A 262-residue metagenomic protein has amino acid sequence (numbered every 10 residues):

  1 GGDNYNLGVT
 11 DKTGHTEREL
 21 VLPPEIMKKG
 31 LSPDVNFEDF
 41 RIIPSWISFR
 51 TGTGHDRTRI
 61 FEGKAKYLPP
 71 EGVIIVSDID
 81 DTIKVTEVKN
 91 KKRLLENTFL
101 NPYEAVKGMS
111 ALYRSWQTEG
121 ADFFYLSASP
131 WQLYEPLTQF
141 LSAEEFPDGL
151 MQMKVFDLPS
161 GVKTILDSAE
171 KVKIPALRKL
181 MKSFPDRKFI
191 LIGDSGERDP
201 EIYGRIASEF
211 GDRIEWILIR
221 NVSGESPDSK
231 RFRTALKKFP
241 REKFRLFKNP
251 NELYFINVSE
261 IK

Functional and structural regions predicted by a protein language model:
G1-Y67: Beta-strand-enriched, solvent-exposed domains that form extended recognition/catalytic surfaces
G8, K12, I60-I174: Alpha-helical substrate-recognition element adjacent to the catalytic core
P23-E25, L68, K84, N249-P250 (+1 more regions): General structural signal for secondary-structure boundaries
E25-I26, R93, R205: Generic secondary-structure boundary signal with a strong preference for alpha-helix termini
D39-I42, S48-G54, F99-Y103, L126-S129 (+2 more regions): Short linear motifs at secondary-structure transitions and domain/linker junctions
S45-T53, I75, K91, L246: Generic low-polarity alpha-helical segments
S129-K262: C-terminal cap/substrate-recognition subdomain and adjoining C-terminal extension of metal-dependent phosphatase-like
